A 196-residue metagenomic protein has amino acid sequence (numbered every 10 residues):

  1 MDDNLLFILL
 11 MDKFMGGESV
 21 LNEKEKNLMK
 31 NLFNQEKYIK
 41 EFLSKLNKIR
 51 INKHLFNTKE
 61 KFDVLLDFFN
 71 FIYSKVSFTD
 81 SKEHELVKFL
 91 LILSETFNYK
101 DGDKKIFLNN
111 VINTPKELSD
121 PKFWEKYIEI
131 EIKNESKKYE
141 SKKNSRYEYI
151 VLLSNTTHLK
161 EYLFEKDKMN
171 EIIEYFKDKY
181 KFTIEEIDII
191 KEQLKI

Functional and structural regions predicted by a protein language model:
D2-E117: Extended cytosolic scaffolds built from alpha-helical repeats
D2-E36, K40, K45-L46, E135-I196: Eukaryotic terminal intrinsically disordered regions
N57, F71-Y180: Extended amphipathic alpha-helical regions
